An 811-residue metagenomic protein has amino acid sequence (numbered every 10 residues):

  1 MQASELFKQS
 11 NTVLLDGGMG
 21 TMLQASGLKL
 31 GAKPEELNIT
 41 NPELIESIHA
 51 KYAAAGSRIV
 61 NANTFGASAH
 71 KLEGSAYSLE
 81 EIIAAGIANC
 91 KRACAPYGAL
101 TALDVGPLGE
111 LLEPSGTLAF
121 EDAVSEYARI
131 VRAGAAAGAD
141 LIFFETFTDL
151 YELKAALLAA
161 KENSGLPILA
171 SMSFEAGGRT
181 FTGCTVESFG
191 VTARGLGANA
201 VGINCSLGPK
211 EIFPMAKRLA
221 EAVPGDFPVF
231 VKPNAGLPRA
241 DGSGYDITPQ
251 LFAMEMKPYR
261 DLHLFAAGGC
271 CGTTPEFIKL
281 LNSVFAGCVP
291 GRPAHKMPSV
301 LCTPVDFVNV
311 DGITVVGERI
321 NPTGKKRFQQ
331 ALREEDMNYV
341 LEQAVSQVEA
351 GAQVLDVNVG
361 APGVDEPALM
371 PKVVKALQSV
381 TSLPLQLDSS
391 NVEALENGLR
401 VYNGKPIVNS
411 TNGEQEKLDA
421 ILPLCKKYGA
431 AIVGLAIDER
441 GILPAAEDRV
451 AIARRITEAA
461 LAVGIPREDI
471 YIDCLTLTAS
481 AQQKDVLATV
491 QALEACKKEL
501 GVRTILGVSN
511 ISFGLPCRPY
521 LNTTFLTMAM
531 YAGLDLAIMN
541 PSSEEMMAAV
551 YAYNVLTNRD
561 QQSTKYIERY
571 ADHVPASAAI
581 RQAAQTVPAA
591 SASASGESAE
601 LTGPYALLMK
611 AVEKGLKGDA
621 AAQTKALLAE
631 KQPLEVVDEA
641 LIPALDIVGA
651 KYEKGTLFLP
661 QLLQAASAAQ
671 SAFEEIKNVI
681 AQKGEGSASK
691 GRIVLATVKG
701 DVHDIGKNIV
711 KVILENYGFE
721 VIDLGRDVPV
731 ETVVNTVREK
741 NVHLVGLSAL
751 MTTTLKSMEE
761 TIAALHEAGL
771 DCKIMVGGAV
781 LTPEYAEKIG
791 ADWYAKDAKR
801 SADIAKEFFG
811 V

Functional and structural regions predicted by a protein language model:
M1-D473, L477-V811: Domain-level signal for soluble alpha/beta catalytic cores
